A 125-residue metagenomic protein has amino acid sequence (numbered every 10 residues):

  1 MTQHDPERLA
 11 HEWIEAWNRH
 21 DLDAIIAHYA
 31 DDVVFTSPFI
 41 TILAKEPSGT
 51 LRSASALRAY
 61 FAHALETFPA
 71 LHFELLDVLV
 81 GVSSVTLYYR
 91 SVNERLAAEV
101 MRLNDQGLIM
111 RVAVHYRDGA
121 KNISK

Functional and structural regions predicted by a protein language model:
M1-A27, D31, A120-K125: Short, low-complexity N-terminal intrinsically disordered segments enriched in polar/charged residues
T2, L65-K125: A beta-strand edge to alpha-helix "cap/lid" segment located at domain peripheries
H4, A30-L76: A solvent-exposed, acidic/Ser-Thr-rich amphipathic alpha-helical stretch
A10, I14, R58-F61, A113: A generic alpha-helix structural signal
W13, I25, V33, S53 (+4 more regions): Hydrophobic pocket/interface hotspot
A16, P47-S48, V100: Short N-terminal micro-motifs specific to bacterial/archaeal maturation and metal-cluster initiation sites
